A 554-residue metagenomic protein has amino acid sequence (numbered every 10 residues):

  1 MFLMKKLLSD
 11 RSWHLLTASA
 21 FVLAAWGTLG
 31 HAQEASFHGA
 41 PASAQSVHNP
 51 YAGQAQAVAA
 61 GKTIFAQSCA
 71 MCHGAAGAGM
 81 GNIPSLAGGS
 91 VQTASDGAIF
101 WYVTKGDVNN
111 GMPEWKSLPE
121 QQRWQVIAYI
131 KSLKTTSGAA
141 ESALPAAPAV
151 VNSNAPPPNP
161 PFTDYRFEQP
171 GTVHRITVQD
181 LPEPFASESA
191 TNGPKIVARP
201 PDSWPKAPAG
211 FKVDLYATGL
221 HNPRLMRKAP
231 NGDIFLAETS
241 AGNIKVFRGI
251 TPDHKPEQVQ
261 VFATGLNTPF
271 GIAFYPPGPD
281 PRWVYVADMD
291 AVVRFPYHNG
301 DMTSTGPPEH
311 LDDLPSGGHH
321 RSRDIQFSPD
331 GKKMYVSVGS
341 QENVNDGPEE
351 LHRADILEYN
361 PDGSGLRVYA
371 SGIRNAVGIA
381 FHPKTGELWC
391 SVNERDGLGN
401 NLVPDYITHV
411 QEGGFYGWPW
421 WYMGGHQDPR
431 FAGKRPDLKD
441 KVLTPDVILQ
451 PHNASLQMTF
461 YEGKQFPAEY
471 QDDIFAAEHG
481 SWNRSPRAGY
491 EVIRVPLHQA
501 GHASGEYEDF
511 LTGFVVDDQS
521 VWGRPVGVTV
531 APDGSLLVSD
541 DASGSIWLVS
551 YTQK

Functional and structural regions predicted by a protein language model:
Q33-E34, A55, M80-T135: Extracytoplasmic electron-transfer domains, predominantly the class I c-type cytochrome c fold
E34-I64, T135, E141-V151: Electrostatic cytochrome c docking/interface patches
Q54-A75, I99-K105, V126, A217: Sequence/structural segment immediately N-terminal to covalent heme-attachment motifs in c-type and related
A57, F65-S68, A76, G111 (+6 more regions): Short pre-active-site segment immediately N-terminal to redox-active cysteine/selenocysteine motifs in thiol-based
P148-P208, P281, S322, S340-V344 (+8 more regions): Beta-propeller domain segments
L215-L220, V261-N267, L311-G317, V368-G372 (+3 more regions): Surface loop/turn motifs at the tips and blade-to-blade linkers of beta-strand repeat domains
Q258-V259, T268-P269, A273-Y275, R282 (+4 more regions): Asp-box/WD-like beta-propeller blade repeats and closely related beta-sheet repeat scaffolds
